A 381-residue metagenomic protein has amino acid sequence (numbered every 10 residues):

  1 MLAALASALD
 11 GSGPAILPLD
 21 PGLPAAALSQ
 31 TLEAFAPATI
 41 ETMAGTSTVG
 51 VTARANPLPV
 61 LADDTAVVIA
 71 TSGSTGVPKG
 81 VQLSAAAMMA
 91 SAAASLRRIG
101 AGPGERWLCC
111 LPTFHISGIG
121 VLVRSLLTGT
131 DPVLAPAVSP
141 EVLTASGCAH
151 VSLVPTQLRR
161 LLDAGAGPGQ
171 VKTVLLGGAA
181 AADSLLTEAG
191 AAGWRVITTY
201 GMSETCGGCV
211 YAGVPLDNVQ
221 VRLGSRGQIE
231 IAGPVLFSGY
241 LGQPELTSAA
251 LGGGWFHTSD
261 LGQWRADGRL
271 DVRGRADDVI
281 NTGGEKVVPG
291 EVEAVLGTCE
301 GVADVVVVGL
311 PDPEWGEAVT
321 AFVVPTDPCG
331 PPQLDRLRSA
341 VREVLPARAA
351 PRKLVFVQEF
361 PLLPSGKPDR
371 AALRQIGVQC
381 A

Functional and structural regions predicted by a protein language model:
M1-F35, G80-Q82, D131-A137: Short beta-strand->loop structural element characteristic of the AMP-binding/adenylate-forming
A26, E41-T65, A92: Flexible, low-complexity linker/hinge segments
E33-M43, V81-L161, T173, R195-I197: AMP-binding/adenylate-forming
A53-A70, V77, G100-R106: Conserved pre-ATP/AMP-binding loop-to-beta segment of ANL
L153, L161-P215, Q220-R222: Gly/Ser/Thr-rich phosphate-binding loop
P215, G224-A250, E285-V287: Conserved ATP/PPi-binding loop(s) of AMP-dependent carboxylate-activating enzymes
G233, G239, L261-A349: AMP-binding/adenylate-forming catalytic core of the ANL superfamily
P346-K367: AMP-binding/adenylate-forming catalytic domain of the ANL superfamily
